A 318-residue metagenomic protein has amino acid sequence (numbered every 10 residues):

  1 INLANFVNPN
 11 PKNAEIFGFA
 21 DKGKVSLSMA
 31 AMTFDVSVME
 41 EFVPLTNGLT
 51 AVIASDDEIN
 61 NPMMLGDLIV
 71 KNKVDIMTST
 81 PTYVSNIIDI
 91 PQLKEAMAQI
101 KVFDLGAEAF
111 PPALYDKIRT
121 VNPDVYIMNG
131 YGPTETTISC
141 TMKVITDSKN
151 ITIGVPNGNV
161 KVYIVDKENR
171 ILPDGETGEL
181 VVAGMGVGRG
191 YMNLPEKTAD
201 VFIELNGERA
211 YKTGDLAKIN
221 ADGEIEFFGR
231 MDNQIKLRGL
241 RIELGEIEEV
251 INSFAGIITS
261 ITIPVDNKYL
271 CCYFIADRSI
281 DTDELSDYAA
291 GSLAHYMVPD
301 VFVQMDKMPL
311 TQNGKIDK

Functional and structural regions predicted by a protein language model:
N2-L27, D35-D75: Conserved AMP-binding/adenylation subdomain of ANL enzymes
A4, T82, E108, M185-G186: Alpha-helix/helix-capping structural signal
V7, V25-S28, T33, M39 (+6 more regions): Short, well-ordered beta-strand segments
K24, D75, K101, D215 (+1 more regions): Conserved acidic residues
A30-F34, D57, T134, G184: Conserved AMP-binding
E41, T46-L49, V74-T78, I88-T152 (+2 more regions): Gly/Ser/Thr-rich phosphate-binding loop
L49-N72, T78-N86, A109-F110, R241-I247 (+1 more regions): ATP-dependent adenylate-forming carboxylate-activation enzymes
Y126-N129, V144-K318: AMP-dependent adenylate-forming
